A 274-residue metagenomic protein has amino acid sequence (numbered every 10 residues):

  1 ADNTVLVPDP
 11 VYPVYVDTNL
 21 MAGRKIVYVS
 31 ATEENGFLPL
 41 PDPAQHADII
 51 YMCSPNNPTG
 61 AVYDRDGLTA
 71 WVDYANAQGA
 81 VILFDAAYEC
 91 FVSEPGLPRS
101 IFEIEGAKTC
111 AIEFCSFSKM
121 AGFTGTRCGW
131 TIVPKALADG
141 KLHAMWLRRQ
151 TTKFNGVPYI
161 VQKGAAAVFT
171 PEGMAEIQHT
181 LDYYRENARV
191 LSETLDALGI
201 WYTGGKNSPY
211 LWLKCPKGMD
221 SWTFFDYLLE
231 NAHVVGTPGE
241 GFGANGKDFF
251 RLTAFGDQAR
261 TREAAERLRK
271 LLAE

Functional and structural regions predicted by a protein language model:
A1-N19: Conserved PLP-anchoring active-site segment centered on the Schiff-base-forming lysine
N3, R24, A77-V81, K108-T109: A short helix->loop->beta-strand "cap" motif at the edges of active sites that frequently abuts
V5-L6, N19, I50, N57 (+9 more regions): Generic structural signal for small/hydrophobic residues in well-ordered secondary structure, especially within
A22, A77-Q78, L198, A232: Helix C-cap/helix->beta junction micro-motif
V27, A31-F102: Active-site phosphate-binding strand-loop segment of PLP-dependent enzymes
I104-D182, R189-E193, L272: Conserved core segment of the aminotransferase class I/II
A166, L181-S192, Y202-K214, G246: Conserved glycine-rich beta-strand-loop-beta hairpin in the small C-terminal domain of fold type I
G218, Y227-T237, G241-E274: PLP-dependent enzyme catalytic core of the Aspartate aminotransferase-like
